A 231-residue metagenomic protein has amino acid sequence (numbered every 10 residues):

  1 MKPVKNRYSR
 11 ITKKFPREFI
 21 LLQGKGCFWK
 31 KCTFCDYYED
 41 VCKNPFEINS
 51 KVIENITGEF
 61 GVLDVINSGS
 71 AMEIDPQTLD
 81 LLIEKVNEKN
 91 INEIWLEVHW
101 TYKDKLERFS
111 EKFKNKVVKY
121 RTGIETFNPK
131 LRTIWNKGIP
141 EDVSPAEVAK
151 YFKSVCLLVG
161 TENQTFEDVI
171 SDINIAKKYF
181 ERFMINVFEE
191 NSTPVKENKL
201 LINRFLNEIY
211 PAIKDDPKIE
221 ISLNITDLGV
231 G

Functional and structural regions predicted by a protein language model:
K2-P16, E59-F60, I170-G231: Auxiliary Fe-S-binding modules of radical SAM enzymes
K2-V41, F60-N67: N-terminal pre-triad scaffold of radical SAM enzymes
Y37-V52, E59-P76, V86-D104, V117-D142 (+2 more regions): Core AdoMet radical
K43-E47, I74, W135-P140, Q164-S171 (+1 more regions): Alpha-helix N-cap and loop-to-helix initiation/capping positions
I74-I83, K103-F113, E167-V169: Distinct, well-ordered alpha-helical segments
L79-K89, P140-C156, L201-L223: Alpha-helix-loop-beta-strand connector modules within alpha/beta enzyme cores
N87-N90, E111-N115, A149-K150, K177-Y179: Short, conserved loop/helix-junction motifs that constitute active-site signature segments in enzyme catalytic cores
F127-P129, E147-D172, N186-V195, D227: Conserved strand-turn element in the central/C-terminal portion of the radical SAM core barrel that lines
